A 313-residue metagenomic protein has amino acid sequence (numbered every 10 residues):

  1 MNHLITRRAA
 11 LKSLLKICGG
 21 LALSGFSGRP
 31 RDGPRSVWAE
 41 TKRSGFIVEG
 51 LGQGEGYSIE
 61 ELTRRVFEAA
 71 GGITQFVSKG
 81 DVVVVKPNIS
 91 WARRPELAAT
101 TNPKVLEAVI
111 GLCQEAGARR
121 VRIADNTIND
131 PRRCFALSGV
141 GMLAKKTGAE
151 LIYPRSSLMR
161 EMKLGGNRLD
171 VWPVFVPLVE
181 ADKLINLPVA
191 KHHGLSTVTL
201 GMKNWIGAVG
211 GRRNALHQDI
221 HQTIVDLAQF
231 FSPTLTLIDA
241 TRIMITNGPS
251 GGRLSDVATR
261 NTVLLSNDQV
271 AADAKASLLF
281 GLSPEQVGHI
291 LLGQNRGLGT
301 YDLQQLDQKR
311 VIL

Functional and structural regions predicted by a protein language model:
N2-L313: N-terminal and secondary-structure boundary signal
